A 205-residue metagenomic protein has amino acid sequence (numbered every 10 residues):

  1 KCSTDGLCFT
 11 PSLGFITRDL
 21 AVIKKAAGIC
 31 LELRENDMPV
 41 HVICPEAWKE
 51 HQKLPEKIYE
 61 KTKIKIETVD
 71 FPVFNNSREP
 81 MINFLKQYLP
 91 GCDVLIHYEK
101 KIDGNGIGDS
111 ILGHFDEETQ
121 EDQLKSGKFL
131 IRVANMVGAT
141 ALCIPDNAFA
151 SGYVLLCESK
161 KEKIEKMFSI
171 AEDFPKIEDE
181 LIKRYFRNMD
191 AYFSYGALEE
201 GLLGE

Functional and structural regions predicted by a protein language model:
K1-V40, L202: Fold-level recognition of mixed alpha/beta catalytic cores in primary-metabolism enzymes, strongest
T17, K24, I82-E205: Glycine-rich, small-residue loops and helix-cap segments that act as flexible hinges at active-site edges
V22-I29, L54-K61, R132-M136: Amphipathic alpha-helical segments that form well-ordered structural scaffolds and often line/cohere around active
G28-E35, I64, K176-D179: Generic secondary-structure signature for well-ordered alpha-helical cores
E35-K53, L95-H97: Short hydrophobic beta-strand segments
P39, P45-A47, K63-N76, D179-F193: A generic structural motif
E50-E56, G108-G113: Short glycine/threonine-rich loop-to-helix capping motif typified by GTGT followed within a few residues by an Asp-Pro
K53-D93, K125: Acyltransferase
